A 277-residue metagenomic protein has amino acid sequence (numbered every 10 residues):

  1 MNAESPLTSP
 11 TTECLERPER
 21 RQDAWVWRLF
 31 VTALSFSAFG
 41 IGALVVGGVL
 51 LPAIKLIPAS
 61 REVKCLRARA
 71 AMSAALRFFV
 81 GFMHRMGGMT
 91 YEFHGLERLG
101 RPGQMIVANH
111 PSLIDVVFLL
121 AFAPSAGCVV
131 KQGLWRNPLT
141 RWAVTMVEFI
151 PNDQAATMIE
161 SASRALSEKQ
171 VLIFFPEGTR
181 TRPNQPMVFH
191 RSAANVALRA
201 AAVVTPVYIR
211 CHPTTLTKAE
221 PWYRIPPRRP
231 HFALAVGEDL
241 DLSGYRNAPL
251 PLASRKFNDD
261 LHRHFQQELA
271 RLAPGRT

Functional and structural regions predicted by a protein language model:
N2-Q104: Membrane-anchoring hydrophobic helices of lipid-metabolizing enzymes
N2-Q22, L29, A156-T277: Non-catalytic C-terminal accessory region of glycerolipid acyltransferases and related lyso-lipid remodeling enzymes
L51-A74, M86, G100-Q154: Catalytic core of membrane glycerolipid acyltransferases/transacylases, capturing the structured, soluble-facing
V80, L119, T140, A162-S163 (+1 more regions): Short amphipathic alpha-helical segments and helix-helix/interface helices
M83-H84, V144, A165, A197: A generic structural signal for well-ordered alpha-helical segments
R85-F93, N152-A156, L216-A219: Short gly/ser/thr-rich secondary-structure transition/capping motifs
M89, F149, A202: Short glycine/serine/threonine/alanine-rich loop segments
G95, N109, V130-K131, F175-E177 (+1 more regions): A secondary-structure boundary/capping signal
